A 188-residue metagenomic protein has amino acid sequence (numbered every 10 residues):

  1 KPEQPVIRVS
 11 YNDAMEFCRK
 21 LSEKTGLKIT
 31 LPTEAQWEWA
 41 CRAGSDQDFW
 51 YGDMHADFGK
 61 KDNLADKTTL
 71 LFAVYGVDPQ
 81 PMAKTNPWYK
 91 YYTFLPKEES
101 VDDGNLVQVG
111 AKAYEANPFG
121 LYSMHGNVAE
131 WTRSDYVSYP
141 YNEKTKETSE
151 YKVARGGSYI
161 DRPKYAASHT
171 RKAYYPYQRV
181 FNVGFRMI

Functional and structural regions predicted by a protein language model:
K1-T170, F181: Functional-site microenvironments in short loops/helix caps that host divalent-cation chemistry
A173-P176: Short, positively biased Gly/Pro-containing turn/loop motifs at secondary-structure boundaries
F181-I188: Short, structured beta-strand segments at or near domain termini in extracellular proteins/domains
